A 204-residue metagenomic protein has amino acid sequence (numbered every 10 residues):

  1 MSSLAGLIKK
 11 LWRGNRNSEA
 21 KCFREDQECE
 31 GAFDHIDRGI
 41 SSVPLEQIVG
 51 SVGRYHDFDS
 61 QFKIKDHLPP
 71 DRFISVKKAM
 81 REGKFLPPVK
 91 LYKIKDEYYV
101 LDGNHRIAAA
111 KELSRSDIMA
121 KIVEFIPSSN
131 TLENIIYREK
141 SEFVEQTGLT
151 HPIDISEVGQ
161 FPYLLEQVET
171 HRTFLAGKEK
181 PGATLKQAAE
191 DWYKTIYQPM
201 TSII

Functional and structural regions predicted by a protein language model:
M1-E112, E157-E169, D191-P199, I203-I204: Short, charged/polar connector segments at secondary-structure boundaries
I94-E97, L101-E166, T170: Glycine- and acidic-residue-rich phosphate-binding/metal-coordinating active-site segment common to enzymes that handle
E179, A188-D191: Long, charge-rich alpha-helical interaction segments
G182: Short Lys/Arg-rich basic patches
L185: Nucleotide/phosphate-binding site architecture used for ATP/NTP-dependent chemistry
